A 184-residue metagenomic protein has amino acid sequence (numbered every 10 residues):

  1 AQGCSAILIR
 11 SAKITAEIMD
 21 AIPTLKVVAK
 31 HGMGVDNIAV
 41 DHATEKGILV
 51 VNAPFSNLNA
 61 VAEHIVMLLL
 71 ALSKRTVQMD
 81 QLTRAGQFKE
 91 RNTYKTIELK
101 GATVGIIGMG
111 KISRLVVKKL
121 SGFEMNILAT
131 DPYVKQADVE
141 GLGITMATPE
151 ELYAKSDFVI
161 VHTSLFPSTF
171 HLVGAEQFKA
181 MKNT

Functional and structural regions predicted by a protein language model:
A1-V51, G174: An N-terminal-biased, well-structured beta-alpha scaffold segment characteristic of Rossmann-like dinucleotide-binding
C4, I22-L25, K155-S156, M181-T184: An anion/phosphate-binding loop that grips the pyrophosphate of nucleotide cofactors and donors
K13-T15, N57, I112, L152: Alpha-helix capping/helix-boundary segments
G32-V35, F55-L58, Y133, L152: Short, acidic/turn-prone active-site loops that include or flank metal/cofactor- and phosphate-binding residues
K46, P54-T103, L115-K118, G122: Phosphate-binding beta-alpha-beta segment of Rossmann-like dinucleotide-binding domains, i.e., the NAD(P)
L49-F55, T145-P149: Short beta-strand elements at the ligand-binding edges of bilobed clamshell
T93-N183: Rossmann-like dinucleotide/phosphate-binding beta-alpha-beta segment
